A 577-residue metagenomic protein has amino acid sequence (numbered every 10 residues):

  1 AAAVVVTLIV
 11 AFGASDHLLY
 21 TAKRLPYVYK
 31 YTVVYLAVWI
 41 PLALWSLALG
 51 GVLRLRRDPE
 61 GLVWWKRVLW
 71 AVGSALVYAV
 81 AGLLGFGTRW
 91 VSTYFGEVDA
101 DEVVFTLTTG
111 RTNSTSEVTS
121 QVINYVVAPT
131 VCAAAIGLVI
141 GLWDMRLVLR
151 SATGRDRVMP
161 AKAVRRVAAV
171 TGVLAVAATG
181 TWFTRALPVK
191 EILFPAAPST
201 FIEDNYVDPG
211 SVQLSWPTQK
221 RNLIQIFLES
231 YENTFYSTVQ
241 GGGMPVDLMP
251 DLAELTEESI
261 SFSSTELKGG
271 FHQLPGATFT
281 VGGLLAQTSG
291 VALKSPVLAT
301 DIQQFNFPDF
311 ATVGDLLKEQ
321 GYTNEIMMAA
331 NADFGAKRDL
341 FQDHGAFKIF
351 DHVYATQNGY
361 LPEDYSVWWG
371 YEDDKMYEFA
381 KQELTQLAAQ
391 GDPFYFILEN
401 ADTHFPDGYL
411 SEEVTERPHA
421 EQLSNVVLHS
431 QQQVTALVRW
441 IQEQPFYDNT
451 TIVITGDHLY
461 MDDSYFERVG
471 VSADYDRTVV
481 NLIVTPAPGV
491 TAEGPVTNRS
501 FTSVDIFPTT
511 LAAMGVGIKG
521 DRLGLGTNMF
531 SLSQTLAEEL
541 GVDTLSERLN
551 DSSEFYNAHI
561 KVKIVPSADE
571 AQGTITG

Functional and structural regions predicted by a protein language model:
A1-E191: Transmembrane and membrane-interface helices of multi-pass, inner-membrane envelope-modifying transferases
P160, E203-D204, G210: Short leucine-rich amphipathic alpha-helices used at interfaces
P188-N205: Alpha-helical transmembrane signal-anchor/signal-peptide segments
P209-G577: Solvent-exposed soluble domains appended to multi-pass membrane proteins
